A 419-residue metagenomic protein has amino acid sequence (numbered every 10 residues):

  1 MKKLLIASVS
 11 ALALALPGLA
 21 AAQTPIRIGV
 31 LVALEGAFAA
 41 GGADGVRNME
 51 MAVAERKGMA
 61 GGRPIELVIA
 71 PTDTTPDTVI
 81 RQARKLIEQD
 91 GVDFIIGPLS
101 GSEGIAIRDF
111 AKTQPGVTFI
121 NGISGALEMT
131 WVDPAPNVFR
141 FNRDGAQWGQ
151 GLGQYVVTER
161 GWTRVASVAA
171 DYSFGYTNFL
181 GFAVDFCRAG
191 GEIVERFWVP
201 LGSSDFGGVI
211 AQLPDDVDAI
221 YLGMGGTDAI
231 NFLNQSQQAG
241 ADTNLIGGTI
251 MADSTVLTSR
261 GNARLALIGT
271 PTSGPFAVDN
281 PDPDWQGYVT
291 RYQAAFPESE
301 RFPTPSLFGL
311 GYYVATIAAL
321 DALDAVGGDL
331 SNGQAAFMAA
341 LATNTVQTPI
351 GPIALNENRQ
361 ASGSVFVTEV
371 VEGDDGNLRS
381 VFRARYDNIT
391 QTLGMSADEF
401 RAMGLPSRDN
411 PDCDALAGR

Functional and structural regions predicted by a protein language model:
A15-P17: N-terminal signal peptide c-region/cleavage motif recognized by signal peptidases
P25, A40-G45, E55-W131, F141 (+2 more regions): Beta-alpha junction/loop-to-helix N-cap segments that form part of ligand/metal-binding clefts
I26, A342-R419: Solvent-exposed, acidic/polar segments of extracytosolic/periplasmic ligand-binding ectodomains
G29-N48, A70-D77, L99-S100, V168-Y176 (+3 more regions): Extracytoplasmic "Venus flytrap"
T72, I120-E128, L201-G202, D242-N262 (+2 more regions): Venus flytrap/periplasmic-binding-protein-like
R81, L127-E128, P136-G240, D279-G287 (+1 more regions): Extracellular/periplasmic Venus flytrap/periplasmic-binding protein
L86, D90-L99, T118-G122, A166-A169 (+4 more regions): Periplasmic-binding protein-like
S236-V314, D324-G328, S380-V381, T392-L416: Extracellular/periplasmic periplasmic-binding protein-like sensory domains
